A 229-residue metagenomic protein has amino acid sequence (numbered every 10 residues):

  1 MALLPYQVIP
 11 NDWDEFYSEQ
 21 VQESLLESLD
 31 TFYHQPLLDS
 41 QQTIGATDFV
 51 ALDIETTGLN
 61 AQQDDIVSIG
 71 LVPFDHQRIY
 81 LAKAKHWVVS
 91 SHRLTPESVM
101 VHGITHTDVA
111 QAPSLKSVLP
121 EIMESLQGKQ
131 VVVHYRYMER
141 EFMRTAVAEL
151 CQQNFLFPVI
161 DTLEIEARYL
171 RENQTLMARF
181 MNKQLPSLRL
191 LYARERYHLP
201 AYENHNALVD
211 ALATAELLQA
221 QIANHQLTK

Functional and structural regions predicted by a protein language model:
M1-E15, L25-L26: Long, acidic (Asp/Glu-rich), low-complexity accessory segments flanking structured domains
E15-L52, T56-F157, M181-H205: Conserved non-catalytic scaffold segment of RNase H-like nuclease domains
I160-N182: Short alpha-helix plus adjacent loop in nuclease-associated cores
I165-R168, A193, L217: Generic recognition of well-ordered alpha-helical segments
L208-L217: Alpha-helical transmembrane segments that form the membrane-embedded catalytic/substrate-binding core of multi-pass
Q219-K229: The feature marks non-catalytic terminal segments
